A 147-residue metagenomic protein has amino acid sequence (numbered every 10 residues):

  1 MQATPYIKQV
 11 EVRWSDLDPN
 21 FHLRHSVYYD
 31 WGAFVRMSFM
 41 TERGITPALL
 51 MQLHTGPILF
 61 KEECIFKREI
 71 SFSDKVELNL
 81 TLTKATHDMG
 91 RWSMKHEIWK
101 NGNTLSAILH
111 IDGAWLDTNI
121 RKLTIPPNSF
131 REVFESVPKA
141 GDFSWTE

Functional and structural regions predicted by a protein language model:
M1-K61, D117-E147: Hot-dog-fold acyl-thioester-processing enzymes
Y6-K8, F66, I70-K75, T83-E147: HotDog/MaoC-like acyl-thioester-processing domains
L53-E77: Short hydrophobic interaction/assembly module
